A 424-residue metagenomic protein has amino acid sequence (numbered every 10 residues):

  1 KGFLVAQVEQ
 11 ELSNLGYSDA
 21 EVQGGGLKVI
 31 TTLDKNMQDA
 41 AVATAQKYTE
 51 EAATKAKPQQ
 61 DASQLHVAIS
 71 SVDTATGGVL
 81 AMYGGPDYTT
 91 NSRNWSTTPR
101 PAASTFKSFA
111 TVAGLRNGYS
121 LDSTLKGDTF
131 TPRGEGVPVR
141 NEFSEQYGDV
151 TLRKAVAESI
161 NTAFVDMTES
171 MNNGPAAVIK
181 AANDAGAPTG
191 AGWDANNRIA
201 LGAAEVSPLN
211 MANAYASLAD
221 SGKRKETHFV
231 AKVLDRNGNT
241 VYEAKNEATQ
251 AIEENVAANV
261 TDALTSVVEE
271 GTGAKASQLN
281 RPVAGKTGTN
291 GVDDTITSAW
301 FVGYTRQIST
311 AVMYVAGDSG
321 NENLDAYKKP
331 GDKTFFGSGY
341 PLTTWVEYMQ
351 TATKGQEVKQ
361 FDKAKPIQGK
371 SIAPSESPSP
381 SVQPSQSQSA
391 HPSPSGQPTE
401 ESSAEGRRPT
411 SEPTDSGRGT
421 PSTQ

Functional and structural regions predicted by a protein language model:
K1-T32, N183-D184, N197-L201, A216: Non-catalytic, structured segments within soluble enzyme domains
A20, A52-S63, W193: Short helix/loop segment immediately N-terminal to the Walker
T31-Q59, I69-S71, M82-Y83, Y88-P101 (+2 more regions): A penicillin-recognizing enzyme superfamily signal
L65-H66, T89-F109, N117, L121-G127 (+1 more regions): Short active-site loop at a secondary-structure junction that contains or immediately precedes the catalytic residue(s)
V79-L80, A102-L115, L121, A163-F164 (+3 more regions): Extended, hydrophobic alpha-helical segments in both membrane/secreted and soluble proteins
Y119-V178, R224, R236-S266: Conserved catalytic neighborhood of penicillin-recognizing serine enzymes
P138-R140, N172-N213: Mid-domain, small-residue-enriched loop/turn segments at the edges of structured enzyme/sensor domains
K363-Q424: Proline/serine/threonine-rich low-complexity "mucin-like" segments in extracytoplasmic/periplasmic regions that act as
